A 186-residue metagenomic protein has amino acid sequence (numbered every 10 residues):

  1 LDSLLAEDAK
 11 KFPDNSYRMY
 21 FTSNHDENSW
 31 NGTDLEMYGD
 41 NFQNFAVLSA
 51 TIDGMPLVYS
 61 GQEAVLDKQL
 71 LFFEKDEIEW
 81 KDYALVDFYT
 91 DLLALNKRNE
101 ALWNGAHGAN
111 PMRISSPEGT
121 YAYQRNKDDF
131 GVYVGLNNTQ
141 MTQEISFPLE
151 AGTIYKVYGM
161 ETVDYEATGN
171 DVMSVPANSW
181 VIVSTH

Functional and structural regions predicted by a protein language model:
L1-P56, S60, A64, S115-P117: Alpha-amylase-like alpha-glycosidases and glucanotransferases acting on alpha-linked glucans and related
A6-A9, K68-F72, D76-P117: Aromatic- and carboxylate-lined catalytic core of secreted/periplasmic carbohydrate-active enzymes
E27-S29, T51, L70-E79, T120-K127: Substrate-binding and catalytic surfaces of secreted/luminal carbohydrate-active proteins
N28-N31, V65-L70, T142-E144: Short catalytic/ligand-binding loop motif for oxyanion handling, primarily in non-cytosolic enzymes, centered on
W30-M37, K75-Y83, N170: Active-site rim elements
M112-L149: Carbohydrate-binding surface patches
P148-T162: Solvent-exposed beta-hairpin/edge-strand motifs
E166-H186: C-terminal beta-strand-rich structural cap/linker in extracellular carbohydrate-active enzymes
